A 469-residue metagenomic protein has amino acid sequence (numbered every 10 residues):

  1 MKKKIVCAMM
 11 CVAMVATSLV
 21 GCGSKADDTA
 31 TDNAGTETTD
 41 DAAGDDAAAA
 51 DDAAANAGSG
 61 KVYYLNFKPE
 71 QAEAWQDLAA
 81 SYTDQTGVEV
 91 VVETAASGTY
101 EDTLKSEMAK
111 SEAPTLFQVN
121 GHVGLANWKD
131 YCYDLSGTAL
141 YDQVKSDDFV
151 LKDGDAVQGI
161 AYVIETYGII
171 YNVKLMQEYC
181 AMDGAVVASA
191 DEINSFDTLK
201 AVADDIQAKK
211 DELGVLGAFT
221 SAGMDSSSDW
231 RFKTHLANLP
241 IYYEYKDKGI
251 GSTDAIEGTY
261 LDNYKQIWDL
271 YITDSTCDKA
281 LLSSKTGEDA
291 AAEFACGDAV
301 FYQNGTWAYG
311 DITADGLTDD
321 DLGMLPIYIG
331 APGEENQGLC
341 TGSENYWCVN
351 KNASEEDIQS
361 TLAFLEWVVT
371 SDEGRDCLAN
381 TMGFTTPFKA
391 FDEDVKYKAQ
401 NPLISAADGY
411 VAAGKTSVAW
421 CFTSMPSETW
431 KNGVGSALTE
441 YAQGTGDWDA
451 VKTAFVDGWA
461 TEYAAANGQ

Functional and structural regions predicted by a protein language model:
A50, A55-N56, N120-Q177, R231 (+2 more regions): Hinge/lid segment of periplasmic solute-binding proteins
A54, P69-E89, V434: Short, polar/charged alpha-helical segment
S81-S146, Q158-G159, K174-V186, E293 (+2 more regions): Extracytoplasmic "Venus flytrap"/periplasmic binding protein-like
K110, D315-G383: Extracytoplasmic/periplasmic substrate-recognition and gating elements
S136-F149, D191-E192, G223, I241-Q266 (+4 more regions): Short, solvent-exposed loop/beta-turn-alpha elements that line the ligand-binding surface or hinge of extracytoplasmic
A156-Y162, Y167, D197-T253, A299: Extracytoplasmic/periplasmic solute-binding protein
A203-D204, K248-S284: Glycine-centered hinge/linker elements that transmit conformational signals in sensory and ligand-binding systems
S405-T461: C-terminal capping/gating helix-and-loop segments adjacent to ligand/active sites or protein-protein/ligand interfaces
